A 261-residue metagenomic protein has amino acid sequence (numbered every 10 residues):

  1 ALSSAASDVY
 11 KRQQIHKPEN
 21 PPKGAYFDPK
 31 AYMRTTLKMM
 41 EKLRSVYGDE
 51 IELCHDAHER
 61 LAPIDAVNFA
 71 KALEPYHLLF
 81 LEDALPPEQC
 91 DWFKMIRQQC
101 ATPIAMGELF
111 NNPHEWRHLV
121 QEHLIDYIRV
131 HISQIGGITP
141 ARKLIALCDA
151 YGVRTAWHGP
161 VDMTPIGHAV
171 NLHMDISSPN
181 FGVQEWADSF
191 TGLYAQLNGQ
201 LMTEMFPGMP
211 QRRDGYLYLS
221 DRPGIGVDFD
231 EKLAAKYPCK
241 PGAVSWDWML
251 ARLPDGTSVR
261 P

Functional and structural regions predicted by a protein language model:
A1-Y10: Single conserved hydrophobic/aromatic residue that forms the stacking wall/gate of nucleotide- or nucleobase-binding
S7, L43, L53-D56, L81: Conserved hydrophobic/aromatic pocket- or pore-lining residues that grip, position, or stack substrates in active sites
K11-I15, C54, D65, Y76-E82 (+1 more regions): Active-site groove signature of glycoside hydrolases
K11-T36, A57-A72, E122: Active-site-proximal loop/short-helix segments that contain or immediately flank catalytic acid/base residue(s)
A25-C54, W92-A105: Alpha-helix-loop-beta-strand connector modules within alpha/beta enzyme cores
T36, M40, A66, Q89 (+1 more regions): Aromatic/hydrophobic pocket-lining residues that form the small-molecule binding cavity in soluble enzyme cores
K71, H77-F80, P86-Y216, S220-P223: Shared catalytic-loop signature of beta/alpha-barrel
P223-P261: Extended hydrophobic packing segments that form well-structured cores
